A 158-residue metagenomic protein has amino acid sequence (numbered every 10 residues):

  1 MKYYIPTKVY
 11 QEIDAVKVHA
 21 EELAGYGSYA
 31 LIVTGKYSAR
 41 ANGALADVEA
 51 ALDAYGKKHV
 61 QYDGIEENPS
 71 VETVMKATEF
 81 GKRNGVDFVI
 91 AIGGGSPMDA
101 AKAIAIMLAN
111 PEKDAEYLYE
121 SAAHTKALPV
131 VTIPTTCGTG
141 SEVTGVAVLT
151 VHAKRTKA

Functional and structural regions predicted by a protein language model:
M1-F88: ATP/NTP phosphate-donor binding region
T7, A109-A158: A glycine/threonine-rich phosphate-anchoring loop and its flanking beta-alpha core in nucleotide/phosphate-binding
I13, K36, G94-S96, T139-S141 (+1 more regions): Gly/Ser/Thr-rich helix-start
D47-V48, K76-T78, P97-N110, V143-T144: Short Gly/Thr/Asp-enriched flexible loops that form oxyanion-binding sites at enzyme active sites
V60, I90, P129-I133: Hydrophobic/aromatic beta-strand patches that form the interior of the parallel beta-sheet core in alpha/beta enzyme
E66-E72, G93-D99, H124-V130: Low-complexity, flexible helical/coil segments
F80-G85, A105-Y117: Short secondary-structure transition/capping segments
V86-I104, T135-S141: Glycine/serine-rich anion-binding loops at beta->alpha junctions that coordinate negatively charged ligand groups
